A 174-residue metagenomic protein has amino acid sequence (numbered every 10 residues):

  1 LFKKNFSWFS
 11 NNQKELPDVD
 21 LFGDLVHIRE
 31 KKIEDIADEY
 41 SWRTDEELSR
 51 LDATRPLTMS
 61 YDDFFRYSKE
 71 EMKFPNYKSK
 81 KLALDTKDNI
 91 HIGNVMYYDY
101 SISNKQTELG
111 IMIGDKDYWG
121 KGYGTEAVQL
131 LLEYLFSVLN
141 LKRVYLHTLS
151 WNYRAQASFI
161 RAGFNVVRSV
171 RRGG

Functional and structural regions predicted by a protein language model:
L1-I36, T44, K87-G174: Acyl-donor (CoA/ACP) binding surface of acyl/acetyltransferases
E34-A37, P75-Y77: Short acidic-aromatic low-complexity motifs
D38, D63-E70, E126, L130: Alpha-helical elements of Rossmann-like donor-binding domains used by nucleotide-donor carbohydrate transfer enzymes
E39-Y40, L48, F64, L109: Hydrophobic pocket/interface hotspot
R43, D52, E71-P75: Hydrophobic residues in alpha-helical segments
E47-K69: Conserved GNAT-fold acetyl-CoA-binding loop/helix
E47-L48, K73-N76, N140: Generic structural signal for secondary-structure transition and capping sites
K69-A83: A short helix-loop-beta-strand connector motif used in the catalytic cores of GNAT acetyltransferases and, in some
